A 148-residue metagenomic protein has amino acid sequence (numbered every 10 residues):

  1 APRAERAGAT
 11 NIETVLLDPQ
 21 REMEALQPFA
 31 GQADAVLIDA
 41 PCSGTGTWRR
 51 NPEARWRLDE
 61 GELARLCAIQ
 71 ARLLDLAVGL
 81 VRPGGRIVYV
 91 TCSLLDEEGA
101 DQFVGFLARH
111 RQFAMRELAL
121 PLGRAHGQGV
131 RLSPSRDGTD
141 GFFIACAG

Functional and structural regions predicted by a protein language model:
A1-G148: S-adenosylmethionine
